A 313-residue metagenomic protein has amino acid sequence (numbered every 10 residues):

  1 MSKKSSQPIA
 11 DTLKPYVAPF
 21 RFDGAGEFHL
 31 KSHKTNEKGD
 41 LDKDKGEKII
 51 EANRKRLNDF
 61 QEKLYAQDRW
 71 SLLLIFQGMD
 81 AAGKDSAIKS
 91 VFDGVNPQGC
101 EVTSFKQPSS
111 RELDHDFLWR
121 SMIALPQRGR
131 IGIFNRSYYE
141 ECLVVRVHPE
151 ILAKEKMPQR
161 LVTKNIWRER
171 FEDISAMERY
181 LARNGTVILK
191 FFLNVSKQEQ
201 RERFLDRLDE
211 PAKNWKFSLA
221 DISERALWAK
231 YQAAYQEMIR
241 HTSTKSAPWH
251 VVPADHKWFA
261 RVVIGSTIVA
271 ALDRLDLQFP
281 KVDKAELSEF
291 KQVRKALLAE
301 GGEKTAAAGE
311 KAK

Functional and structural regions predicted by a protein language model:
M1-K313: Flexible, compositionally biased loop and terminal segments
